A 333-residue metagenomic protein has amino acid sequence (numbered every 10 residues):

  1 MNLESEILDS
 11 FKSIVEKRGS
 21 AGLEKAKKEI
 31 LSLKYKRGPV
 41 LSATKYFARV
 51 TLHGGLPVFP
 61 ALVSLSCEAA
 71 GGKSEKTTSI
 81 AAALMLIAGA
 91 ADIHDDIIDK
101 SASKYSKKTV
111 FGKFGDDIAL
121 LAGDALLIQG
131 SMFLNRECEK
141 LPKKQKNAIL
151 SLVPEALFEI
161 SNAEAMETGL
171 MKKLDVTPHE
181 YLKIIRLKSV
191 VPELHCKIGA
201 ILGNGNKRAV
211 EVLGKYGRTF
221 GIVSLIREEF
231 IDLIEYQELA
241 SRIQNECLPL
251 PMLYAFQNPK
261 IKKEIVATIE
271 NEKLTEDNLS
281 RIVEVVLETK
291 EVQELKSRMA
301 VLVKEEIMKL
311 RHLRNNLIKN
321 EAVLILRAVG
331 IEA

Functional and structural regions predicted by a protein language model:
M1-G89, I93-G112, M166-L170, L174 (+2 more regions): Conserved N-terminal diphosphate/IPP-binding helix and adjacent helical/loop segment of trans-prenyltransferase domains
E4, L8, K12-V15, T77-I80 (+6 more regions): Hydrophobic packing residues in well-ordered alpha-helices of helical domains and bundles
E6, R281-A333: C-terminal charged capping/lid subdomain of soluble metabolic enzymes
K36-G38, V50-P60, L121, I128 (+2 more regions): All-alpha helical catalytic cores of prenyl diphosphate-utilizing isoprenoid enzymes
V58-S64, G123-M132, K188-C196, E246-Y254 (+1 more regions): Well-ordered alpha-helical segments within folded domains of soluble proteins
S74-K76, L141-K144, K207, K260-I265 (+1 more regions): Structural helix-adjacent loops and short alpha-helical linkers that scaffold large soluble proteins
A81-A88, D124, L150-L157, G214-F220 (+4 more regions): Generic structural concept
I93-F114, S131, N135, I160-K172 (+2 more regions): Acidic, Mg2+-coordinating active-site segments of isoprenoid diphosphate-utilizing enzymes
